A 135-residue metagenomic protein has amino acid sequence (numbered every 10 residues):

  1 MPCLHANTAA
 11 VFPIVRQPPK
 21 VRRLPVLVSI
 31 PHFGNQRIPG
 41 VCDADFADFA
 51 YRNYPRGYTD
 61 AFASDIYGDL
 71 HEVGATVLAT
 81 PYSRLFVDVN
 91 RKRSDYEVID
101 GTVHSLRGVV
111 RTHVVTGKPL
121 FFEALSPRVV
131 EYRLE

Functional and structural regions predicted by a protein language model:
M1-E135: N-terminal catalytic or cofactor-binding beta/alpha core of small enzyme domains
